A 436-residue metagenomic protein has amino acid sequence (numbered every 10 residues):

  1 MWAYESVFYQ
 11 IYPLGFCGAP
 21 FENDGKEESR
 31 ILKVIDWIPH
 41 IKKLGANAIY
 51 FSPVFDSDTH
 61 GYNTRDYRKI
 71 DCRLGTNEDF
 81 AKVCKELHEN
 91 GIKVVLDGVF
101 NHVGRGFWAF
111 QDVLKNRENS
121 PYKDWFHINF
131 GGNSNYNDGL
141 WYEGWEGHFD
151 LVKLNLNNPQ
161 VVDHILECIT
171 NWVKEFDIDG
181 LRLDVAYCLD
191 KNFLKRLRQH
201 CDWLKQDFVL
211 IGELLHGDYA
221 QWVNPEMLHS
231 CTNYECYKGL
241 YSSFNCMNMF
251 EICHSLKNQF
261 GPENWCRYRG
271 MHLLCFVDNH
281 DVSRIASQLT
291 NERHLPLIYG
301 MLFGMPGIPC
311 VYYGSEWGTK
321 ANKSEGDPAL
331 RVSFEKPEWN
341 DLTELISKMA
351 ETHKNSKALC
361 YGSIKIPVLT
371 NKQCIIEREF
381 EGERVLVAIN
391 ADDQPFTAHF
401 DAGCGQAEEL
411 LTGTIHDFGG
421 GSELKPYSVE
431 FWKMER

Functional and structural regions predicted by a protein language model:
W2-E5, F21-K26, H254-G405, L424: Loop/helix patches that line or flank the sugar-binding groove of alpha-linked glycan CAZymes
W2-V7, Y12-N47, V54-E175, L197-W203 (+1 more regions): Substrate-binding/active-site clefts of carbohydrate-active enzymes
V7-Q10, I49-F51, V94-L96, L181 (+3 more regions): Hydrophobic faces of well-ordered beta-strands that scaffold small-molecule active sites in alpha/beta enzyme cores
Y12, I49-D58, G98-F107, D184-D190 (+3 more regions): Short, solvent-exposed turn/loop segments enriched in Gly/Ser/Thr/Pro and often Arg
G45-N47, N90-I92, D177-D179, K205-F208 (+3 more regions): Short, well-ordered coil/turn segments that N-cap beta-strands
V95, G180-A186, I285-A286: Short catalytic-loop micro-motif centered on adjacent basic/acidic residues
L114, K174, D184-R267, M301 (+1 more regions): Active-site-proximal helices and loops of the catalytic beta/alpha 8
F418-R436: C-terminal beta-strand-rich structural cap/linker in extracellular carbohydrate-active enzymes
